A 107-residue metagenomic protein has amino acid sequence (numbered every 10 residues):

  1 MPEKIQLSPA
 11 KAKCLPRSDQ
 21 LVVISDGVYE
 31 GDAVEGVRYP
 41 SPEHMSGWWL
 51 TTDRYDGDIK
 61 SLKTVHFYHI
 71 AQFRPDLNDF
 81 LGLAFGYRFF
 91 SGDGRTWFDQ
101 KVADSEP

Functional and structural regions predicted by a protein language model:
M1-E3: Fe(II)/2-oxoglutarate
I5-G57, V65-F67: Short helix/strand-capping turn motifs
D58-I59, P107: A short local loop/turn or secondary-structure capping micro-motif enriched for an aromatic residue
L62: Short, conserved acidic/polar surface loops in the N-terminal third of protein domains
H66-E106: Short, compact, well-ordered microdomains
